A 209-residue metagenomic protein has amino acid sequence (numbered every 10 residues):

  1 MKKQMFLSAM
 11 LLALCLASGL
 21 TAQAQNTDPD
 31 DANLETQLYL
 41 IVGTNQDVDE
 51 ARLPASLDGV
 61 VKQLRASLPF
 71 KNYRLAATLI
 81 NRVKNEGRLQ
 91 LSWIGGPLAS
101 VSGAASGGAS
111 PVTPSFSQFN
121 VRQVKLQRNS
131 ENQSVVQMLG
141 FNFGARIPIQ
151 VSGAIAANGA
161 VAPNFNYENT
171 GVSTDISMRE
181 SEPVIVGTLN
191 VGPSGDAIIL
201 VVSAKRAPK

Functional and structural regions predicted by a protein language model:
K2, A22-K209: Outer membrane pore-forming secretion/assembly proteins and partners of Gram-negative envelopes
K2-S8: Twin-arginine (Tat) signal peptide motif
S8-G19: Bacterial N-terminal signal peptides
